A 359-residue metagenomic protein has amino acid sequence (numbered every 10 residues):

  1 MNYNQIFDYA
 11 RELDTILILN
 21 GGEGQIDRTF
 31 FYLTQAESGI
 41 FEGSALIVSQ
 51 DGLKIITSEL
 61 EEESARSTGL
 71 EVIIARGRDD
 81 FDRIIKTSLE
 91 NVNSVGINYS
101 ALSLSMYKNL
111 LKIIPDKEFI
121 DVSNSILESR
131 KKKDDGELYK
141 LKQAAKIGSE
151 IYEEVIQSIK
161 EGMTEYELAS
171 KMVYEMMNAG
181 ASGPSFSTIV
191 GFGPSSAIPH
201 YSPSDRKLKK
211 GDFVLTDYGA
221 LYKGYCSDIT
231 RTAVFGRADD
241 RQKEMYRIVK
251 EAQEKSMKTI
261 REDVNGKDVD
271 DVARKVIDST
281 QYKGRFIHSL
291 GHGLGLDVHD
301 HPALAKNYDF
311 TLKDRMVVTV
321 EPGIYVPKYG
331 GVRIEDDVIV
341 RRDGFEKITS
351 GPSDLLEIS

Functional and structural regions predicted by a protein language model:
M1-S359: Active-site neighborhoods and metal-handling regions in enzymes and metal-associated proteins
